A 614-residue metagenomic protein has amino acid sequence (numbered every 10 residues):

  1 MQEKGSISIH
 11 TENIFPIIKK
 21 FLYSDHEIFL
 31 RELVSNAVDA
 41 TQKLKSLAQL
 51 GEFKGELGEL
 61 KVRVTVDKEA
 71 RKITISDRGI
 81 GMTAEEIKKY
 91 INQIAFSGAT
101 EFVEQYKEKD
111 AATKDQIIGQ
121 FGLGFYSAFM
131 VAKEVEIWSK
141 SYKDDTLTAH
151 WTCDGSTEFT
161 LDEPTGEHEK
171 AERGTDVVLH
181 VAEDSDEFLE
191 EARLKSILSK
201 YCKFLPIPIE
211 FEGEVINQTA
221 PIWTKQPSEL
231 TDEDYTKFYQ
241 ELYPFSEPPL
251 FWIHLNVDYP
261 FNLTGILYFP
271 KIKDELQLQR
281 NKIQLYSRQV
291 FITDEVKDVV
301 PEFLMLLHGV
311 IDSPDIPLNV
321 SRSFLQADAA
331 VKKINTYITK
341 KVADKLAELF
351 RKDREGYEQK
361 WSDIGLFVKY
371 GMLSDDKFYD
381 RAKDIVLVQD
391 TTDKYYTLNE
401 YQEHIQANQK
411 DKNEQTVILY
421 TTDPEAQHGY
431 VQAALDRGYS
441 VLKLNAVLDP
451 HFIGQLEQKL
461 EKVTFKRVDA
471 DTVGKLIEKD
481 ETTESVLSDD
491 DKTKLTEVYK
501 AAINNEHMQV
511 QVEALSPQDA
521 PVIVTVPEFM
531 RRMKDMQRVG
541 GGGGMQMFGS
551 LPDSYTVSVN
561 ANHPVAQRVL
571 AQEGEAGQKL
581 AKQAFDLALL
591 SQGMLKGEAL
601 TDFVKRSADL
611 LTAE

Functional and structural regions predicted by a protein language model:
M1-E183, E187-F188, S196, K412: GHKL (Bergerat-fold) ATPase N-terminal catalytic module, capturing the glycine-rich phosphate-binding loop and acidic
I117, V135-T160, P164, A182-E187 (+1 more regions): GHKL/Bergerat-fold ATPase module in large chromosome/replication-associated machines
